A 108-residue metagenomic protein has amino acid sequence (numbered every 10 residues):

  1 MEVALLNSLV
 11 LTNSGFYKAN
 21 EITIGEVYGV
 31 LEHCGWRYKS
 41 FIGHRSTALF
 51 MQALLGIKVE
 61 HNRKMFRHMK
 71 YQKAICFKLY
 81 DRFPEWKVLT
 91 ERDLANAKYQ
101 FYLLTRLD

Functional and structural regions predicted by a protein language model:
E2-W36: N-terminal low-complexity, intrinsically disordered segments
S8-V10, V59, L89: Assembly/interface hotspot detector across virion components, adhesins/toxins, and nucleic-acid enzymes
T12-N13, Y17-A19, Y38, A48-F50 (+1 more regions): Short, surface-exposed beta-strand/loop "edge" segments at domain boundaries and coil↔beta transitions
N13, L31-Y38, K58, F83 (+3 more regions): Short, flexible helical or helix-coil boundary motifs
E21-I22, L55-G56, L104-L107: Short linear sequence elements within intrinsically disordered, low-complexity coil regions
G35-F83: Acidic, low-complexity, intrinsically disordered interaction modules
R67-D108: Polybasic, proline/glycine-rich intrinsically disordered low-complexity segments
